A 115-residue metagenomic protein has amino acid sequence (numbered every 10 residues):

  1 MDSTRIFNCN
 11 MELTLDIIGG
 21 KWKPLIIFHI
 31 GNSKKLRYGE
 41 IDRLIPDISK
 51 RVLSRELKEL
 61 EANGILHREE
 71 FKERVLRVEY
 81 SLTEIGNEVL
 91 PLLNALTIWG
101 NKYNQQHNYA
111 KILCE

Functional and structural regions predicted by a protein language model:
D2, C9-V52, E79: N-terminal helix-turn-helix DNA-binding core of bacterial DNA-binding proteins
T4, K34, I41, H67-F71 (+1 more regions): Long, contiguous secondary-structure blocks with strong helical propensity
T4, N8-N10, A110-E115: Functionally engaged cysteine thiol sites
L15, F28, E61, P91-T97: A cross-family signal for key residues in well-ordered alpha-helices that form functional helical elements
G39-R68, V75: Canonical helix-turn-helix DNA-binding module
K72-L96: Basic, amphipathic "hinge/linker" alpha-helix immediately C-terminal to the N-terminal HTH DNA-binding motif
N87-E115: Amphipathic alpha-helical dimerization/coiled-coil segments that flank or bridge DNA-binding/regulatory modules
